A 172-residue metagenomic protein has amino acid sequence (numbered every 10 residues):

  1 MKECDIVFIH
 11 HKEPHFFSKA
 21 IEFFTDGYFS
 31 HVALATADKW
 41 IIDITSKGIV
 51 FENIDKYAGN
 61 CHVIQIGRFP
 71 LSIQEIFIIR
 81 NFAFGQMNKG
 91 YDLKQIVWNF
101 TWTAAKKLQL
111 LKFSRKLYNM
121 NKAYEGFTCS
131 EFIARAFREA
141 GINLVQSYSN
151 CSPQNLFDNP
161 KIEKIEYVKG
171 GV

Functional and structural regions predicted by a protein language model:
E3-V7: Loop/turn positions that initiate beta-strands
I9-Q74, K116-Y118: Glycine-rich catalytic cores of cysteine/serine-nucleophile enzymes that process amide/ester linkages in cell-envelope
H11-F29, K89-G126: Alpha-helical membrane-targeting segments
S18, F77-F84, W98, W102 (+1 more regions): Generic detector of well-ordered alpha-helical segments enriched in charged/polar residues, highlighting helical
A37, M87-N88, F137-I142: Hydrophobic/aromatic-lined pockets within catalytic cores
L71-Q95: Non-catalytic C-terminal accessory region of glycerolipid acyltransferases and related lyso-lipid remodeling enzymes
K106-V172: Activation targets extended, charge/polar-rich intrinsically disordered C-terminal tails
